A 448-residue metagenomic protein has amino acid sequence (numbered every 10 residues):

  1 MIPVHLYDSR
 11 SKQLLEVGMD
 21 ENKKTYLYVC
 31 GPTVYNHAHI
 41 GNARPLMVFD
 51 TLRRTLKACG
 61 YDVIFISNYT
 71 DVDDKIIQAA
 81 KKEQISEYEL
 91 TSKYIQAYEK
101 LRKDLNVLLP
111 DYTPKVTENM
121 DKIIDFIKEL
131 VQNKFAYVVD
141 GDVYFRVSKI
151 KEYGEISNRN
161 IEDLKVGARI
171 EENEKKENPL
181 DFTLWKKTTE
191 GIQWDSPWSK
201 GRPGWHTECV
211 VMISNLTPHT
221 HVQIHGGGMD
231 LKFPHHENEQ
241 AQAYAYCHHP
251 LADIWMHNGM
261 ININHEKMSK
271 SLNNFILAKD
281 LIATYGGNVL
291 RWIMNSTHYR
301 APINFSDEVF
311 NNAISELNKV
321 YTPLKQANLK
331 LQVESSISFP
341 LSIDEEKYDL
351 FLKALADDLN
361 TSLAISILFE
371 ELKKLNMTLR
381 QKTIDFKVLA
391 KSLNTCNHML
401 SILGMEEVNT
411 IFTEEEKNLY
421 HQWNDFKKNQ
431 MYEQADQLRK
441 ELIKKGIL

Functional and structural regions predicted by a protein language model:
M1-T33, D50, D121-A327: Alpha-helical recognition segments enriched in aromatics with Gly/Pro capping that present substrate-recognition
S11-E16, D20-N106: N-terminal, positively charged nucleic-acid-binding surface of large information/translation enzymes
K57, K103, V131-Q132, M256 (+2 more regions): Alpha-helix C-terminal capping/helix-coil junction sites
Y61, F135, I447: Short phosphate-binding/catalytic loops that engage adenosine nucleotides
Y69-D73, I95-Y98, L108-I123, G141-I150: Short, glycine/charge-rich beta-strand/loop segments that flank catalytic centers and engage negatively charged groups
K81-S86, D111-T117, S199, G228: The substrate-binding groove and active-site-proximal loops of carbohydrate-active enzymes, especially glycoside
K267-S269, F275-L448: Structural preference for alpha-helix termini/caps and helix-kink/transition segments
